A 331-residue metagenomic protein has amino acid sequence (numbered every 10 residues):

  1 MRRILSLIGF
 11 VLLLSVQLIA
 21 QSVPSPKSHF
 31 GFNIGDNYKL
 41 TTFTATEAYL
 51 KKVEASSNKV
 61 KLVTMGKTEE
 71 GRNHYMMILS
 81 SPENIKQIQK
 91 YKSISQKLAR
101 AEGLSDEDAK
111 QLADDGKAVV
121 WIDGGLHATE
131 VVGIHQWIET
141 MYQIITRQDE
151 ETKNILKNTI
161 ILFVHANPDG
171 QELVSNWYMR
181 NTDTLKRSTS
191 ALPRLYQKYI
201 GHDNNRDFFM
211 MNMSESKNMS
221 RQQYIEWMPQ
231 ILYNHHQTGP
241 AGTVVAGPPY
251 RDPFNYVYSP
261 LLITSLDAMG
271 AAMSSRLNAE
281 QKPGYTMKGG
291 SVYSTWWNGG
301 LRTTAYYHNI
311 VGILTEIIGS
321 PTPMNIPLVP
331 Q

Functional and structural regions predicted by a protein language model:
M1-S25: Bacterial Sec-dependent N-terminal signal peptides
Q21-Q331: Structured catalytic-domain cores with a bias toward divalent-metal coordination
